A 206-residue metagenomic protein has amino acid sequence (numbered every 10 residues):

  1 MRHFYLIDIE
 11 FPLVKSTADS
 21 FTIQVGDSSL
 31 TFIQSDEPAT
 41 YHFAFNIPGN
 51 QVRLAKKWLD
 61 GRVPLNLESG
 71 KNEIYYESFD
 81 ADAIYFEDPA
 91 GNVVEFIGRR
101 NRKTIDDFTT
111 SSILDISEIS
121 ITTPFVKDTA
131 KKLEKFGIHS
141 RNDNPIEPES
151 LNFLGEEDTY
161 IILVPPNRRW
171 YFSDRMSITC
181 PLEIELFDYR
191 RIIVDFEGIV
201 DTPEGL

Functional and structural regions predicted by a protein language model:
M1, G98-N142: N-terminal beta-strand motif that seeds the catalytic metal site of vicinal oxygen chelate
M1-S35, N46-P48, A55: Basic, Lys/Arg-rich alpha-helical nucleic-acid-recognition elements, primarily the DNA-binding modules of transcription
S35, R99, P166: Surface loops and adjacent helix of pleckstrin homology
A39-F43, D115-S117: Short amphipathic alpha-helical segments
A44-P89, I121-L206: Vicinal oxygen chelate
S69-D115: Hydrophobic, well-structured mid-protein blocks that either form specific transmembrane helices
